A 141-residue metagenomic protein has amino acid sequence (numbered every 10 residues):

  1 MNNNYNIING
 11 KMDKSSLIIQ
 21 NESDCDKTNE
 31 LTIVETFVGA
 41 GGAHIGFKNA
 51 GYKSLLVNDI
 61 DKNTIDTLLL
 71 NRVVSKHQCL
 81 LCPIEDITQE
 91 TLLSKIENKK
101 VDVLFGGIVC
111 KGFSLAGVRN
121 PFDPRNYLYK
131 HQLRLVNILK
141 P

Functional and structural regions predicted by a protein language model:
M1-P141: Conserved active-site and SAM-binding loop architecture of S-adenosyl-L-methionine-dependent nucleic-acid
